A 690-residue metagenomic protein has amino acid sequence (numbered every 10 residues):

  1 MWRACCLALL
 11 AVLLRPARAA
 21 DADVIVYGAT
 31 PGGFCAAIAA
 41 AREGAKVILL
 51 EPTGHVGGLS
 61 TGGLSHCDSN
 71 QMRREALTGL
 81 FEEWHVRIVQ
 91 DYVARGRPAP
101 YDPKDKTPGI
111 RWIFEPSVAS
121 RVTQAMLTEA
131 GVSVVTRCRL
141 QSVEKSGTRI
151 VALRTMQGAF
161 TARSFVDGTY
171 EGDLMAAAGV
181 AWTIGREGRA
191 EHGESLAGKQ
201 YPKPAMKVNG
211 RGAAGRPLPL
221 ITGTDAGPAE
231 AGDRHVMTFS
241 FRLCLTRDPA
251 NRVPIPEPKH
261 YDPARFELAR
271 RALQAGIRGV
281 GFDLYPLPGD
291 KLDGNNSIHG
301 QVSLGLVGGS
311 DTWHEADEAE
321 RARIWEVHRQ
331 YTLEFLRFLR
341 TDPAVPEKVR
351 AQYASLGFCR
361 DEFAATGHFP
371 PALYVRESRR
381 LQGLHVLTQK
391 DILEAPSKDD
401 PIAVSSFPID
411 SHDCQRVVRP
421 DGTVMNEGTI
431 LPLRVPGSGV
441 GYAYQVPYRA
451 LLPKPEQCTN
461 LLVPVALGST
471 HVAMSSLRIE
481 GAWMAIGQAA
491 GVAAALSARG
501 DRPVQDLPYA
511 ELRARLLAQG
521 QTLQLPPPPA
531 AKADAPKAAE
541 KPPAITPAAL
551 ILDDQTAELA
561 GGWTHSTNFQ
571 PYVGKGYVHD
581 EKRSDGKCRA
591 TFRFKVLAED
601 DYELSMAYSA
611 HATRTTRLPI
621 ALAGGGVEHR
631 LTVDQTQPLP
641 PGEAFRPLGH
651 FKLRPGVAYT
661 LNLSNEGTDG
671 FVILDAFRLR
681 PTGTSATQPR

Functional and structural regions predicted by a protein language model:
A4-L13: Bacterial N-terminal signal peptides
R15-A19: Sec/Tat signal peptide C-region and signal peptidase I cleavage site
A20-T30: Beta1/beta-strand and adjacent pyrophosphate-binding region of the FAD-binding site in flavoprotein oxidoreductases
G33: N-terminal Rossmann-fold NAD(P) dinucleotide-binding loop
A45-K46, E51-S142, T183, E191-G193 (+1 more regions): Conserved N-terminal/central alpha/beta ligand/cofactor-binding core
S120, G158, A162-S164, G168-A539: Flavin (FAD/FMN)-binding glycine-rich loop and adjacent Rossmann-like elements that form
E144-A159: Conserved beta-strand-loop-beta-strand element in the redox core of flavoprotein oxidoreductases
E540-R690: Extracytoplasmic
